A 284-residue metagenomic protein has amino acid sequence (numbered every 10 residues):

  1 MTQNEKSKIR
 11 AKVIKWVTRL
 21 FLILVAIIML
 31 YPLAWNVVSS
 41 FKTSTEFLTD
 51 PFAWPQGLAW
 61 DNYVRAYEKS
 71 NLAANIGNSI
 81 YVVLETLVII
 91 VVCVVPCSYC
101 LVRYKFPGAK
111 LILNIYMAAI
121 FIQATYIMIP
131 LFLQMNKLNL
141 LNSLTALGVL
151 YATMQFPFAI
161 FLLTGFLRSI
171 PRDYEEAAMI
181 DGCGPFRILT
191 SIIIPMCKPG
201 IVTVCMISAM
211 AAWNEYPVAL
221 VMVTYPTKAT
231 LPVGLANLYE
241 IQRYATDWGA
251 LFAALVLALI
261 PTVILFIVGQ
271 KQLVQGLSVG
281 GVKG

Functional and structural regions predicted by a protein language model:
M1-E5: N-terminal Lys/Arg-rich, disordered targeting/topogenic segments
K6-R10, I14-G284: A structural signal for multi-pass alpha-helical bundles of membrane permease subunits that mediate small-molecule
